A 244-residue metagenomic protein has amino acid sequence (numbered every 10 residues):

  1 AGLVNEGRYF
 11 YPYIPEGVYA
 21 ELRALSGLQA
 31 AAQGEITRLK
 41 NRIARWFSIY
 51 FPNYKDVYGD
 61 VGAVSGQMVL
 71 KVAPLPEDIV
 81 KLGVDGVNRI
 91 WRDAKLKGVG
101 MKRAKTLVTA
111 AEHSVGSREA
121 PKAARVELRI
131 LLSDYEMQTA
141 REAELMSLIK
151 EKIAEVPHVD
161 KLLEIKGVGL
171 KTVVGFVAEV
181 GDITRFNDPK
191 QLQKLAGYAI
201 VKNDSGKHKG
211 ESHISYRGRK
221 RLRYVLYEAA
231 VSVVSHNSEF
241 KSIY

Functional and structural regions predicted by a protein language model:
A1-Y244: A detector of single, family-specific signature residues that are central to catalytic or substrate-handling motifs
